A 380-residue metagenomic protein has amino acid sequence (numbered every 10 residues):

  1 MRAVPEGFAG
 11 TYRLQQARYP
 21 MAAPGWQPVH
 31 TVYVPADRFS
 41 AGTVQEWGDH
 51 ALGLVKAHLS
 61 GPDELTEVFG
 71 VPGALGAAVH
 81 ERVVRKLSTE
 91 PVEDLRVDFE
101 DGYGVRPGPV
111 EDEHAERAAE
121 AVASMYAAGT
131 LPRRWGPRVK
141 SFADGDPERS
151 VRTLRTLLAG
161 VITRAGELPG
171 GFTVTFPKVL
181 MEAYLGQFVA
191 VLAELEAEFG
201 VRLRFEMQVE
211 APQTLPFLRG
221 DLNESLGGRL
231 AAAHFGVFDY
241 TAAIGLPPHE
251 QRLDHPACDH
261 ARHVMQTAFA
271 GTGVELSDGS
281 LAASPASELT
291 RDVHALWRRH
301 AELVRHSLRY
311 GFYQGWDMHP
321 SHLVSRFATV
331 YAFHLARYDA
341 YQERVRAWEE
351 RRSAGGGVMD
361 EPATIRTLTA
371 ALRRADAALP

Functional and structural regions predicted by a protein language model:
M1-P380: Expand to "…catalyze enediolate/carbanion chemistry for C-C bond making/breaking, isomerization, decarboxylation
